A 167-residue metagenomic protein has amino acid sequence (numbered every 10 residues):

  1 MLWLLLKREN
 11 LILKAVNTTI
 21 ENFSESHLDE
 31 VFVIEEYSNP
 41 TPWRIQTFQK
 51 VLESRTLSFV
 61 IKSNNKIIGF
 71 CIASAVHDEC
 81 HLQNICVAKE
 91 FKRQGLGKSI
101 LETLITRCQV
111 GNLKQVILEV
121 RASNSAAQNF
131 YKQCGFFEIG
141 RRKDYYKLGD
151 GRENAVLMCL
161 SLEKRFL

Functional and structural regions predicted by a protein language model:
M1-L11: N-terminal amphipathic/basic-hydrophobic helices that include classical n-h-c signal peptides and signal-anchor
W3, E119, K132, F137-E153: Conserved catalytic-core motifs of GNAT/GCN5-like acyltransferases
L6, K14, N22-K92, K98-T103 (+4 more regions): Acetyl-CoA-dependent GNAT
T56, R152-L157: Short hydrophobic/aromatic beta-strand or adjacent loop that forms the aromatic wall/cage of a ligand/substrate-binding
L82, V116-V120: Conserved hydrophobic beta-strand within the GNAT/NAT acetyltransferase core sheet that lines the active-site cleft
V87, R121-A122: Short amphipathic helical patch at the helix-1/turn junction of helix-turn-helix
L101, N124-A127, D144-G149: Short glycine/proline-centered loop/turn elements that form peptide/ligand docking sites
